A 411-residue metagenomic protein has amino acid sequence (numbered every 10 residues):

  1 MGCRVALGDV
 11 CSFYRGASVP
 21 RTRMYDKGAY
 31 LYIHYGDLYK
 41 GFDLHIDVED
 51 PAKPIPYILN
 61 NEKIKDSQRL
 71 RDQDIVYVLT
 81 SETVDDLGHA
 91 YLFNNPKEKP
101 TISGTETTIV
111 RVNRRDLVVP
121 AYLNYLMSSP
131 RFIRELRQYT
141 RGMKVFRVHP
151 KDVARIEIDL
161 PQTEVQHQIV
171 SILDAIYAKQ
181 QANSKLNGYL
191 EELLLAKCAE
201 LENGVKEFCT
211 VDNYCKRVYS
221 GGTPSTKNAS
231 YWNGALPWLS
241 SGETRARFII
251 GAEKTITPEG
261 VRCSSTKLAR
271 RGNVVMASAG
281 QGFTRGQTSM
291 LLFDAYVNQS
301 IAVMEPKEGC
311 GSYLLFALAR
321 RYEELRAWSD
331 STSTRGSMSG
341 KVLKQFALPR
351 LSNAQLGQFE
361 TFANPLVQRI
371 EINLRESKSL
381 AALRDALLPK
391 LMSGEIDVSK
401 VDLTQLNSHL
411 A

Functional and structural regions predicted by a protein language model:
M1-S18, R155-T223, N233, P349-K400: Non-catalytic DNA-recognition/assembly elements of restriction-modification systems
A6-Y25, D37-S81, D212-K227, G242-R271 (+1 more regions): Sequence-specific dsDNA recognition surfaces
V19, P100-T108, T140-V170, A295-I301 (+1 more regions): A short glycine-rich beta-alpha junction/loop motif
H34-G36, P56, N61-S128, S240 (+3 more regions): A short beta-sheet element
H45, K390-A411: Acidic, low-complexity, intrinsically disordered peripheral segments
W232-N233, P237-R245: Domain-scale macromolecular recognition modules
